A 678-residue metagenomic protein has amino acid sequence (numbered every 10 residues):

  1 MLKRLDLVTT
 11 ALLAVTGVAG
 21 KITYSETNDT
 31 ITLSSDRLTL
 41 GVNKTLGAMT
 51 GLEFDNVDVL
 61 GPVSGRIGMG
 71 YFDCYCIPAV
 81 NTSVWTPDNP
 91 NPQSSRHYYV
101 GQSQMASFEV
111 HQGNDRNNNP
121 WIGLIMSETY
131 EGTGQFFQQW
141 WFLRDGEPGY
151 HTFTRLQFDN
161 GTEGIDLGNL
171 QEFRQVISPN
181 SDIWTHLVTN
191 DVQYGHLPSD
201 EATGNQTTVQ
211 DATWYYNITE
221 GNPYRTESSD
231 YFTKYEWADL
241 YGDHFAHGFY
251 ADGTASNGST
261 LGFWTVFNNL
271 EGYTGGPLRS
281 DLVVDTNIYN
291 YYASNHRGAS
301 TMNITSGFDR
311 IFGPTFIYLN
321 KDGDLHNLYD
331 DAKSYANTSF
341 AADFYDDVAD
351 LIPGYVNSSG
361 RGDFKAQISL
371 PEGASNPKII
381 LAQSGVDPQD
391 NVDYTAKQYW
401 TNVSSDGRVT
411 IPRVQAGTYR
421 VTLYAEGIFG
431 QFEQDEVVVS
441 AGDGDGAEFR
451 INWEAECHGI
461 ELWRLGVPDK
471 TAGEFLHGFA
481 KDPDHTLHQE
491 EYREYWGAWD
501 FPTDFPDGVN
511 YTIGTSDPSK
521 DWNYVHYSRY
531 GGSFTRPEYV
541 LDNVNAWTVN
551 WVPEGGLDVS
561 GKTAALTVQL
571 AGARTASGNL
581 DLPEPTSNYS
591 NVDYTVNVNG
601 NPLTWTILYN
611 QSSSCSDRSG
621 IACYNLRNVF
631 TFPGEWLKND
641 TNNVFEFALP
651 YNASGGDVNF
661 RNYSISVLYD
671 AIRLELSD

Functional and structural regions predicted by a protein language model:
N28-E109: Acidic-aromatic substrate-binding/catalytic surfaces of carbohydrate-active enzymes
S83-L167: Extended, loop-rich substrate-binding clefts of extracytoplasmic carbohydrate-active enzymes
W141-T203: Acidic (Asp/Glu-rich), glycine- and aromatic
G362-P371, G407, F449: A short, amphipathic beta-strand motif
D387-R408: Short, acidic Ser/Thr/Gly-rich low-complexity loop/linker segments typical of extracellular and cell-surface proteins
V403-D406, D542-A546, N550-G561, L570-S677: Beta-strand-rich ligand-recognition modules
G407, G417-I428: A short, solvent-exposed beta-strand micro-motif common in secreted/extracellular proteins
G427-E454, V658: Structured interaction patches on ligand/partner-binding surfaces of diverse proteins
